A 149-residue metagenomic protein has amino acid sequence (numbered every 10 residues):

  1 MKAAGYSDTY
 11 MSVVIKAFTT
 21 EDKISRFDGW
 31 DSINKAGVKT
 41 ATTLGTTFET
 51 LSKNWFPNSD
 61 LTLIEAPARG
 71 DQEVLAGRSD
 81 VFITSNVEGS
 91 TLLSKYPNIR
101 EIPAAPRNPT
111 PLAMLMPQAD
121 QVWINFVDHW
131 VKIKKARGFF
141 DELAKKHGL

Functional and structural regions predicted by a protein language model:
M1-A3, L51-N54, L75-N108: A ligand-binding cleft/hinge motif common to bilobed small-molecule-binding domains
M1-S32, N98-R107: Acidic, polar ligand-binding/catalytic clefts
K16-S25, T110-W130: A bilobed periplasmic-binding-protein/Venus flytrap-type ligand-binding module shared by bacterial periplasmic
T20, G45-T46, A66-P67, I83-S90: Beta->alpha turn/N-cap motifs
S25-D28, T62-A76, N108-T110: Short helix-initiation/N-cap motifs at beta->coil->alpha
W30-T46: Short loop->beta-strand "edge-of-pocket" segments that line small-molecule binding or catalytic clefts across diverse
I33, E73-L75, M114, V127: Hydrophobic residues within well-ordered alpha-helices
G37, T46-T62, E101-I102, V131-L149: Ligand-binding clefts/hinges and TM-proximal coupling segments of bilobed small-molecule sensing domains
